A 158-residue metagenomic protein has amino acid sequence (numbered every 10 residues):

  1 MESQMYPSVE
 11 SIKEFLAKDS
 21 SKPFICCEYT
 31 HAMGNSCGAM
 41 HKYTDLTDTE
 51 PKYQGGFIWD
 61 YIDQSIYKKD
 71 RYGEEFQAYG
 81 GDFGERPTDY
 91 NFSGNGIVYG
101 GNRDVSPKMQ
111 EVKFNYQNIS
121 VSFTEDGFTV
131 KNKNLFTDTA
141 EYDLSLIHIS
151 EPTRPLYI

Functional and structural regions predicted by a protein language model:
M1-E125, T129, N134-A140: Extended substrate-binding grooves/exosites of carbohydrate-active enzymes
E141-S145: Exposed beta-strand and adjacent loop surfaces of beta-rich binding modules that mediate intermolecular recognition
I147-I158: Single conserved hydrophobic/aromatic residue that forms the stacking wall/gate of nucleotide- or nucleobase-binding
